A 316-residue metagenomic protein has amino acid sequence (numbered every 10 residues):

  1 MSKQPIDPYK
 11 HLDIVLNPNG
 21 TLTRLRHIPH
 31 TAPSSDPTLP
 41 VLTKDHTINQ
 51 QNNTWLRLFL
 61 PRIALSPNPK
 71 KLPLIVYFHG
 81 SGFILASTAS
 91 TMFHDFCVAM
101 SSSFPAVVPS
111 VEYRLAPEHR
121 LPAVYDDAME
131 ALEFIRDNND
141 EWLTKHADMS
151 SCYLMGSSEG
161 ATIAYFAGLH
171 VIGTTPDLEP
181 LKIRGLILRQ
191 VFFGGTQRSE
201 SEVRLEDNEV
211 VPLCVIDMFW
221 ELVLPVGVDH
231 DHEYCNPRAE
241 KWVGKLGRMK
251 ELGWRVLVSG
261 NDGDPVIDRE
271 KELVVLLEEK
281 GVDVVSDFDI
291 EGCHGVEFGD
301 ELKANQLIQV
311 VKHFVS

Functional and structural regions predicted by a protein language model:
S2-S316: Alpha/beta-hydrolase superfamily serine-hydrolase fold, recognizing
